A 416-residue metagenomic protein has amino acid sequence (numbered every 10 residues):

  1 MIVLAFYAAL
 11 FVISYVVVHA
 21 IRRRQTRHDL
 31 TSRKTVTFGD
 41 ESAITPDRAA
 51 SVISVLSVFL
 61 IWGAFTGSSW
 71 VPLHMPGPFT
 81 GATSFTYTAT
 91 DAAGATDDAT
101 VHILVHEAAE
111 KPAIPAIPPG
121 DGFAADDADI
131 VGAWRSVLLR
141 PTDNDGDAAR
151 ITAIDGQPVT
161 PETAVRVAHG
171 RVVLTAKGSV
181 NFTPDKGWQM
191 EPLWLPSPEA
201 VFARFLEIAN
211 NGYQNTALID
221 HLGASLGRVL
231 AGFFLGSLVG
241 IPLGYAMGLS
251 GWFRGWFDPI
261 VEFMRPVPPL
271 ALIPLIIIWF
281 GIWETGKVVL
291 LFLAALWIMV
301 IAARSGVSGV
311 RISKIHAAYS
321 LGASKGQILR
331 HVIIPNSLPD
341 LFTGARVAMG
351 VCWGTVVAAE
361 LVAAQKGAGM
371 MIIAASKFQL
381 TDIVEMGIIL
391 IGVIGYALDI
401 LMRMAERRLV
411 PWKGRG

Functional and structural regions predicted by a protein language model:
M1, S32-I44, F65-A93, T100-V131 (+2 more regions): Periplasmic/extracellular loop-to-transmembrane helix junction in inner-membrane transport proteins
M1-A9, D220-V229, I278-A302, S337 (+1 more regions): Loop-to-helix entry region at the N-terminal start of transmembrane alpha-helices in multi-pass membrane transporters
F11-H28, S308, E385-G416: C-terminal transmembrane helix and the adjacent membrane-cytosol boundary/short C-terminal tail of inner/organellar
A231-V261: Transmembrane-helix boundary motif in ABC transporter permease subunits
G248, F257-I298, S305-G306: Generic hydrophobic transmembrane alpha-helix motif, especially the helices
P259, I298, A302-A345, A368 (+1 more regions): Short cytoplasmic-facing helical segments at TM-TM junctions of multi-pass membrane proteins
I278, V307, G354-I394, V410-G416: Glycine-rich helix-loop "coupling/hinge" segments at transmembrane-helix boundaries in multipass transporters
V289, L293, G326-A358, D382-M386 (+3 more regions): Transmembrane alpha-helices
